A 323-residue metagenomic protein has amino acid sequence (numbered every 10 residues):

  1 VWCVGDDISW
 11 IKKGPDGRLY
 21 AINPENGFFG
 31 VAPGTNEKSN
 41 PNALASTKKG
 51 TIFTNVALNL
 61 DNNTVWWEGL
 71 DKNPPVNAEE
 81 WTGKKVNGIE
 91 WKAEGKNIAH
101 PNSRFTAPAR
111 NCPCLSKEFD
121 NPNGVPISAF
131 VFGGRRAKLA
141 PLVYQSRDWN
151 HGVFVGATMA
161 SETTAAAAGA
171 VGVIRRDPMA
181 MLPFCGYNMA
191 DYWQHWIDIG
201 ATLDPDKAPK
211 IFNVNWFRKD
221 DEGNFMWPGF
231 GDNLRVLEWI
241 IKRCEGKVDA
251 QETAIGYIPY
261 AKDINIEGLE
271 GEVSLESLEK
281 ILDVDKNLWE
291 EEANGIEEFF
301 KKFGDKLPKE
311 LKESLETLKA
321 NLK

Functional and structural regions predicted by a protein language model:
V1-D61: Catalytic or ion-translocation cores adjacent to nucleophile or general acid/base/metal-coordination motifs in diverse
P33-E37, P41, T47-G50, T54-K323: Conserved NTP phosphate-binding and transfer environment spanning the P-loop NTPase/kinase superfamily
